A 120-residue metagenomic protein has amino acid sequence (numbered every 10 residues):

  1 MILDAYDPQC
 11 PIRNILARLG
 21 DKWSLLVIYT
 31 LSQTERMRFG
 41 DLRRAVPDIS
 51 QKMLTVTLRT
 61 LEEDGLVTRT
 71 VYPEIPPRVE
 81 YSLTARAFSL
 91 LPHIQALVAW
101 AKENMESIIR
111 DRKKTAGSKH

Functional and structural regions predicted by a protein language model:
I2, Y6-M53, E80: N-terminal helix-turn-helix DNA-binding core of bacterial DNA-binding proteins
N14, R43-A45, R69, M105-T115: Non-catalytic interaction surface on structured domains
N14, R44, V56, P92 (+1 more regions): Generic recognition of well-ordered alpha-helical segments within structured catalytic/regulatory domains
A17, L26-Y29, T68, P92 (+1 more regions): A cross-family signal for key residues in well-ordered alpha-helices that form functional helical elements
S24, R36, L66, A99-K102 (+1 more regions): Generic structural signal for secondary-structure transition and capping sites
L54, L58-L61: Basic amphipathic alpha-helical segments that dock to polyanions
E62-S82: Beta-hairpin "wing" of winged helix-turn-helix
A85-H120: Amphipathic alpha-helical dimerization/coiled-coil segments that flank or bridge DNA-binding/regulatory modules
